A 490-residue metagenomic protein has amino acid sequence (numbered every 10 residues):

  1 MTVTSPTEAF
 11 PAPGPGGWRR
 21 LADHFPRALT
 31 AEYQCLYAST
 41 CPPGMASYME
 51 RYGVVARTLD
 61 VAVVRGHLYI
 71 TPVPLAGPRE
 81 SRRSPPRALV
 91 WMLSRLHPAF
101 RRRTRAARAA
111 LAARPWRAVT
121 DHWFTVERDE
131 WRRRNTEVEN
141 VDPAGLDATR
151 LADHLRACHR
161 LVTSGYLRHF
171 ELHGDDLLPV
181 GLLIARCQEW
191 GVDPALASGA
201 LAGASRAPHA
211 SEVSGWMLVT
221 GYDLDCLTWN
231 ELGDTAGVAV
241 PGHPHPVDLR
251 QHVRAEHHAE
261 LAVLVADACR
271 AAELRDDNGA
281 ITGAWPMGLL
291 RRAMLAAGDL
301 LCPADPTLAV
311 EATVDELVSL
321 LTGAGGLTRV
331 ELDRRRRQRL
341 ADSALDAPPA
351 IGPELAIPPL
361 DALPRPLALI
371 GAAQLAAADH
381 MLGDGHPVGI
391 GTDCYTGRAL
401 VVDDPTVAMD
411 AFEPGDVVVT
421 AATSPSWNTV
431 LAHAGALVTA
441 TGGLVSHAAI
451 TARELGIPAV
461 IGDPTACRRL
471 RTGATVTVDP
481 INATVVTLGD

Functional and structural regions predicted by a protein language model:
M1, A399-D416, A421-D490: Acidic, glycine-rich flexible loop/linker segments
T2-V388: Contiguous hydrophobic, helix-prone segments at protein termini that mediate membrane targeting/anchoring
L21, R83, A262, A266 (+7 more regions): Alpha-helical context
V61, W216, D384-H386, T392 (+4 more regions): Short, flexible coil/turn micro-motifs enriched in small/turn-prone residues
A368-G415: Phosphate-handling DNA/RNA-contact segment within nucleic-acid enzymes
